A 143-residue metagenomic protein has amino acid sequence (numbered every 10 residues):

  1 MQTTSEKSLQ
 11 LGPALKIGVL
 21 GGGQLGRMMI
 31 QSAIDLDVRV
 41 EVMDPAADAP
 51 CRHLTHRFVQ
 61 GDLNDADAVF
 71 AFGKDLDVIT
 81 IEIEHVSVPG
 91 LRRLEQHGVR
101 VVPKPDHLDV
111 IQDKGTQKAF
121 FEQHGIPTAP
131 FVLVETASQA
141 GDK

Functional and structural regions predicted by a protein language model:
M1-T116: ATP-binding N-terminal substructure of ATP-dependent carboxylate-amine bond-forming enzymes
L108-K143: Active-site nucleotide/adenylate-binding loops and adjacent lid/helix of ATP-dependent enzymes
